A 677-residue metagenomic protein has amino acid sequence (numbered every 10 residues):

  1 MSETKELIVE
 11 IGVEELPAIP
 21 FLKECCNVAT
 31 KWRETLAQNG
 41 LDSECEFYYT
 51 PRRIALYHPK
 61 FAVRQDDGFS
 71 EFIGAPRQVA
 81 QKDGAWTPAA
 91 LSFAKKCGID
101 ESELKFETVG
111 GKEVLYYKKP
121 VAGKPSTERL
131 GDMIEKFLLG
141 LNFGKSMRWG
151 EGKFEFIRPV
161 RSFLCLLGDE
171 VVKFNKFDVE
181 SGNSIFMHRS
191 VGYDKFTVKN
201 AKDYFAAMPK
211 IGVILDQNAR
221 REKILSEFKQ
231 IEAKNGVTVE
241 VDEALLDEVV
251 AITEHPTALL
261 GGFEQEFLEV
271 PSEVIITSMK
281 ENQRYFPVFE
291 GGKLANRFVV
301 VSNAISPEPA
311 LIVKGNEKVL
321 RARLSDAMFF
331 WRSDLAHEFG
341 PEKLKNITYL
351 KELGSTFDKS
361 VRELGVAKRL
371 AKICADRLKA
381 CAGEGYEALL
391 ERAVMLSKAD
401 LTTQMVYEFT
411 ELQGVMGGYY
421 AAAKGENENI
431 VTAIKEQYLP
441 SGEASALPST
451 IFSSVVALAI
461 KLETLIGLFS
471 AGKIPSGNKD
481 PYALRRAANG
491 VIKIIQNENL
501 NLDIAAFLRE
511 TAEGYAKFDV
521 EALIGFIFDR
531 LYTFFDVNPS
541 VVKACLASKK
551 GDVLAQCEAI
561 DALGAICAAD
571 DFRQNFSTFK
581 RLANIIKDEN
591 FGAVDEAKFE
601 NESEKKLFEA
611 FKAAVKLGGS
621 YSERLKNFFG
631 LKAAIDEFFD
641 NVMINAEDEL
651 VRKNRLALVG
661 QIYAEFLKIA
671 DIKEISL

Functional and structural regions predicted by a protein language model:
M1-L677: Amphipathic alpha-helical "coupling" segments that flank catalytic cores
